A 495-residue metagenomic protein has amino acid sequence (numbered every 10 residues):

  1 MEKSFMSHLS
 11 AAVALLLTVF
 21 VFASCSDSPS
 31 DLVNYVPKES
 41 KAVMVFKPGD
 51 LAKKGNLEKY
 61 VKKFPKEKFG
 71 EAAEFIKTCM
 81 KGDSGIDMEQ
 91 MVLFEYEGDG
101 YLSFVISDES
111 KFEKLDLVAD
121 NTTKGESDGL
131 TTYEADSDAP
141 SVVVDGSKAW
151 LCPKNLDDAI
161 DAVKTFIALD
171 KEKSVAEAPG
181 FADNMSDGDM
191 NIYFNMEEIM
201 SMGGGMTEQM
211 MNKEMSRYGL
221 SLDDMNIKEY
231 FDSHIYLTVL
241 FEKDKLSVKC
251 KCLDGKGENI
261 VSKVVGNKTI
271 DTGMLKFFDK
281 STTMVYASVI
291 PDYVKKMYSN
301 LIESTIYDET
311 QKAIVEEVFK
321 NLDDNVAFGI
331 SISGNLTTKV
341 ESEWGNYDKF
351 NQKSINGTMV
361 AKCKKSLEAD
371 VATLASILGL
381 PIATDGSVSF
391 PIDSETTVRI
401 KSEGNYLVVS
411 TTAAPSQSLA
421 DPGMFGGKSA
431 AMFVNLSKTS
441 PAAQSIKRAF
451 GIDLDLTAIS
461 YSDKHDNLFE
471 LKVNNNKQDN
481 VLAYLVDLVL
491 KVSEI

Functional and structural regions predicted by a protein language model:
E2-V13: Bacterial N-terminal signal peptides that target proteins for export
F20-S24: C-terminal motif of bacterial Sec signal peptides marking the signal peptidase cleavage site
S26-E39: Bacterial Sec signal peptide processing site at the extreme N-terminus
V43-M44, M80-D183, A327-A430, L471: Single conserved position on a long alpha-helix in the C-terminal lobe of the eukaryotic protein kinase
V45-E74: Post-signal-peptide N-terminal segment of Sec-exported extracytoplasmic proteins
L51-L57, M200-G203, Y293-M297, P441-A442: Short, solvent-exposed loop/turn elements at domain surfaces
S174-I290, L436-I495: Leucine-rich, highly hydrophobic segment in Treponema pallidum outer-membrane-associated proteins
K263-N267, T272-G345, K349-G357, K362-E368: Extended non-catalytic domains of envelope/secretory-pathway proteins
